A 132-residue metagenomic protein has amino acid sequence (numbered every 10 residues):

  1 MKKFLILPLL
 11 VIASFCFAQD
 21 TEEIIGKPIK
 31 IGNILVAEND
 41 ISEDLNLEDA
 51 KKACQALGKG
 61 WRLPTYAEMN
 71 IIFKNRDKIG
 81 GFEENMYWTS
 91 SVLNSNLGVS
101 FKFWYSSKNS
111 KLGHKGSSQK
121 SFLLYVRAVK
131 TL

Functional and structural regions predicted by a protein language model:
F4-A13: Sec-dependent N-terminal signal peptides
F4-L5, G32, L132: Residue-level detector of intrinsically disordered/flexible regions characterized by low predicted structural confidence
L9, K27-P28, I79, Q119: Sterically constrained small-residue positions within well-ordered secondary structures of folded domains
A18-W61, L97-K102, A128: Extracellular adhesion/carbohydrate-recognition regions
Y66-L132: C-terminal, surface-exposed recognition/capping segments
